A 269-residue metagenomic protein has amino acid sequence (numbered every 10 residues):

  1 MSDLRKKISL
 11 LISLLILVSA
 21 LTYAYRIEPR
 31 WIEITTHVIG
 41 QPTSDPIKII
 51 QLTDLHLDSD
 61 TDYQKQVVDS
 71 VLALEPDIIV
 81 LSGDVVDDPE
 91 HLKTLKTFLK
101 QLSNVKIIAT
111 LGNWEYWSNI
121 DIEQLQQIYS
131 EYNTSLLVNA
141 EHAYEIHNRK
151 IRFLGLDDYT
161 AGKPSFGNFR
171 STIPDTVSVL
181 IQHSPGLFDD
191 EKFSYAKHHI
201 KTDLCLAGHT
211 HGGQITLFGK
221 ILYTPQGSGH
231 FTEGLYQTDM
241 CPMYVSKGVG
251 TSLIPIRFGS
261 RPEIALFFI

Functional and structural regions predicted by a protein language model:
M1-D45: N-terminal membrane-anchoring alpha-helices
I27, L55-D60, D84-D88, L156-T160 (+1 more regions): Short, flexible loop segments at the rims of nucleotide/cofactor-binding pockets, characterized by
I39-T43, S70, L154: Short beta-strand-to-loop junctions in surface cap/lid or active-site-entrance loops
D45-L137, H142-A143: Membrane-embedded segments
I49-Q51, I78-V80, I108, F153-G155 (+2 more regions): Structural motif
L57, E115-L204, Q226-L235, D239-I269: Conserved catalytic scaffold of divalent metal-dependent phosphoesterases
G212-L217: His/Asp/Glu-enriched short active-site or ligand-binding loop at hydrolase and phosphoryl-transfer sites
